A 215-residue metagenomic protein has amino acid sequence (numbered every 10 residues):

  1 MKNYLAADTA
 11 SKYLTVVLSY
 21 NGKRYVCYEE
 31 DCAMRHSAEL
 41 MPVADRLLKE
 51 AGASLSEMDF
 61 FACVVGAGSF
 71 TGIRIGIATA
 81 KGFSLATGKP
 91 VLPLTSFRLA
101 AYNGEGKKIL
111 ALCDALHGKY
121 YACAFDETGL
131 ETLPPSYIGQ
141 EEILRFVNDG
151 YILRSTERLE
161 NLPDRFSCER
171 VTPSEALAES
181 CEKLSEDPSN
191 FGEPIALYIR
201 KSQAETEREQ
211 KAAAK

Functional and structural regions predicted by a protein language model:
M1-K23, R35-A38, L92-K215: Oxyanion-binding and handling regions
Y25-E29: Short amphipathic
D31-E39, F70, R74, A78 (+1 more regions): Residues at secondary-structure transition points
H36-A51, F97: Short, well-ordered amphipathic alpha-helical segments that serve as non-catalytic structural scaffolds within diverse
A44, A80, L159: Generic structural marker for isolated residues within well-ordered, non-membrane alpha-helices of soluble domains
A44-F60, F146-Y151: Phosphate/pyrophosphate-binding loops at sites that engage ATP/ADP/AMP, CoA/4′-phosphopantetheine, polyphosphate
F60-V91: DPxDG-like acidic metal-binding loop motif
